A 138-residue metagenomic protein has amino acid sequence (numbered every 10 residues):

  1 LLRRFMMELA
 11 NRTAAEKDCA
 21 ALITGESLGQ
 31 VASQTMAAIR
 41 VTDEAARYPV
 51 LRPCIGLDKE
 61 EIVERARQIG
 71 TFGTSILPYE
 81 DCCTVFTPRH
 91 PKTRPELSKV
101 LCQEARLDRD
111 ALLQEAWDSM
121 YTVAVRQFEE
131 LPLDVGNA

Functional and structural regions predicted by a protein language model:
R3-E64, Q68-I69, L112-Y121, F128-D134: Active-site adenylate/phosphate-handling loop in enzymes that bind or generate adenylated species
C19, C54, C82-C83, C102: Generic recognition of cysteine residues
M36-T42, P49, T87-V100: Short glycine/threonine-rich loop-to-helix capping motif typified by GTGT followed within a few residues by an Asp-Pro
E44, K92-L97, L101-L107, S119-A138: RNA-binding accessory domains that recognize and position tRNA/RNA substrates
K59, Y79, T93-R94, R109-D110: Alpha-helix initiation and N-capping motif
V63, F86-T87: Adenylate-forming
G70-Y79: A short alpha-helix-loop-beta-strand transition element characteristic of N-terminal alpha/beta dinucleotide-binding
P78-F86: Small/polar glycine-rich anion-binding or flexible loop at a beta-alpha turn
